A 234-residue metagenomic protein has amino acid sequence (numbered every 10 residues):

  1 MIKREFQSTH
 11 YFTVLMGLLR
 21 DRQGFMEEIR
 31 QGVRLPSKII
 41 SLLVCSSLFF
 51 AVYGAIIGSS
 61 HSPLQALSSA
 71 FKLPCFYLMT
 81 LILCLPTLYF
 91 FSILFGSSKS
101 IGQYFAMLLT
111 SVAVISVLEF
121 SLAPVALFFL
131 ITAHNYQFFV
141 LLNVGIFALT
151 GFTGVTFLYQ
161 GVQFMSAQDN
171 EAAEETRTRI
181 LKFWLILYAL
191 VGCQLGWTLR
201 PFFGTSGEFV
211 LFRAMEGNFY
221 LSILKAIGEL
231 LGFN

Functional and structural regions predicted by a protein language model:
M1-L42, S222-N234: N-terminal juxtamembrane cytosolic/stromal segments of multi-pass membrane proteins
K3, Q7-V14, L18-R22, E27 (+3 more regions): Juxtamembrane loop-helix boundary motifs flanking transmembrane segments in multi-pass membrane proteins
L18-D21, A51, P86-T87, G154-F157: Amphipathic, well-ordered alpha-helical segments in soluble domains
R30-P36, L64, Q168-E175: Membrane-interface helix-boundary motifs at transmembrane edges
S37-K38, P124, M215: Sparse recognition of residues in long alpha-helices and their boundaries
S37-Y104: A glycine-rich, hydrophobic loop/mini-helix early in the fold
F71-C75, L88-G204: Hydrophobic alpha-helical transmembrane segments and adjacent short intramembrane/lumenal linkers of inner/organellar
I180-W184, Y188-N234: Long, intrinsically disordered, low-complexity regulatory segments adjacent to structured domains
